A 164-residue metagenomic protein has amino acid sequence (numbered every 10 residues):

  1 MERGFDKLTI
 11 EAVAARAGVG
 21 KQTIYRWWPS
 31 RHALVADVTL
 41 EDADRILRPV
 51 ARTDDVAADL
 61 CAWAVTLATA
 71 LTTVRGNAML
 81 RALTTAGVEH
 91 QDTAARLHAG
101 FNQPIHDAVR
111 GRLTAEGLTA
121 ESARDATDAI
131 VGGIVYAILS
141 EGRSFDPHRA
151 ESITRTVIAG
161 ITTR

Functional and structural regions predicted by a protein language model:
M1-F5, Y25-V35: HTH DNA-binding helix-turn interface
M1-G18: Short, amphipathic alpha-helix enriched in basic
T9-I10, G20-K21, R31-T39, A94 (+2 more regions): Amphipathic alpha-helical segments enriched in hydrophobic/aromatic and basic residues that form the DNA-contacting
W27-W28, F101, V135-L139: Tryptophan-centric aromatic hotspots in well-structured domains and transmembrane helices
D37, L47-N77, T127: Hydrophobic alpha-helical connector segments
V65-T72, L80-E89, T156-G160: Helix-loop "lid/cap" segments that line or gate small-molecule binding pockets
V74, A78, Q91-G117: Amphipathic alpha-helical packing segments from all-alpha helical-bundle domains
Q103, D107, G111-A120, S140-R164: C-terminal peripheral helix-coil segments that are non-catalytic and often amphipathic
